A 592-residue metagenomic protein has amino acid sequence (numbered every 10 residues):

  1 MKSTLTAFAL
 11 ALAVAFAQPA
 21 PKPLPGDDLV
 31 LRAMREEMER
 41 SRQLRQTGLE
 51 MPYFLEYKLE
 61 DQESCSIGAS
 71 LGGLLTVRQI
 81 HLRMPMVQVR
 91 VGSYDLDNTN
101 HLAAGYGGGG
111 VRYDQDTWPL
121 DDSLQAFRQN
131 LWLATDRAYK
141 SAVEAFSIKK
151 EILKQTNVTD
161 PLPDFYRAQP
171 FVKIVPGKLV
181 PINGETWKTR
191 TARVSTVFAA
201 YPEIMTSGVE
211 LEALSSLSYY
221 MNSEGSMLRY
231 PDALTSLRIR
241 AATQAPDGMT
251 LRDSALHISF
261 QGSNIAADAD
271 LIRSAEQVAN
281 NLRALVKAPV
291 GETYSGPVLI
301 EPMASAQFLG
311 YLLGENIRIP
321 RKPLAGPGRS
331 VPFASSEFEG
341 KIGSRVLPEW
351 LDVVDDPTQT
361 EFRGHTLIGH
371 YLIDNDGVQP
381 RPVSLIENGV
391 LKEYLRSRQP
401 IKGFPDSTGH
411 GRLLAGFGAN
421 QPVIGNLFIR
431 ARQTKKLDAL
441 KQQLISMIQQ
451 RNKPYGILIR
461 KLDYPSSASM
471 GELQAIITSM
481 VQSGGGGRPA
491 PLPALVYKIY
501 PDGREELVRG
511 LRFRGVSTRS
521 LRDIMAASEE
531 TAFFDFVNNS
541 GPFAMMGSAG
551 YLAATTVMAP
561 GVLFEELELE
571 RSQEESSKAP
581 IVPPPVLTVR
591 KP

Functional and structural regions predicted by a protein language model:
T4, Q169-P170, A415-A419: Short, flexible, solvent-exposed loop/turn segments with mixed acidic/basic and small polar residues
T6-F16: Hydrophobic helical h-region of N-terminal Sec-dependent signal peptides in bacterial secretory/periplasmic proteins
F16-P382, E387-V390, G403, R514-A526 (+1 more regions): Active-site bordering "gate/hinge" segments that shape substrate access to catalytic or cofactor-binding pockets
T135, T358, D376-P592: Long, low-charge, small-residue-enriched segments that form tightly packed helices used for assembly/packing
